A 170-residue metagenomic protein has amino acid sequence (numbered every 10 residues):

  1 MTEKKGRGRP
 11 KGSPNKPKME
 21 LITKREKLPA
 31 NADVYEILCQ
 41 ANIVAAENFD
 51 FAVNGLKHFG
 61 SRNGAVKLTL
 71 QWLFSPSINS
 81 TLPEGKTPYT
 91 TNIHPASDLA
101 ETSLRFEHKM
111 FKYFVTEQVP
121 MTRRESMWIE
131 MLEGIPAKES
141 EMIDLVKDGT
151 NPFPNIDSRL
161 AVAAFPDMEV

Functional and structural regions predicted by a protein language model:
T2-V170: N-terminal nucleic-acid-engaging modules of covalent nucleotidyltransferase systems
